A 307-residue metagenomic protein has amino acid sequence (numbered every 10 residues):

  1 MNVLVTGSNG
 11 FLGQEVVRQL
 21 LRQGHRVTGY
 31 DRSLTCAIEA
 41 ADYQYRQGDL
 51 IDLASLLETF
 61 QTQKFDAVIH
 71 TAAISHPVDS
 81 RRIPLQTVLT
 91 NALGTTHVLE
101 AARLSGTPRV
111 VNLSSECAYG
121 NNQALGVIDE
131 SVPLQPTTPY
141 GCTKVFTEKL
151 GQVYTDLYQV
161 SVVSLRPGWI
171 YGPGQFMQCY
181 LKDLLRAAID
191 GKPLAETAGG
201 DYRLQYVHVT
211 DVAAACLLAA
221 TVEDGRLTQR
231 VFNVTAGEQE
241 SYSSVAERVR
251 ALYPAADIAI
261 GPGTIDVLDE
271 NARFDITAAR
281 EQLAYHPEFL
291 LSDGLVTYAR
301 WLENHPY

Functional and structural regions predicted by a protein language model:
V3-L21: N-terminal Rossmann NAD(P)H-binding glycine-rich loop of SDR-like oxidoreductase domains
D42-D52: Rossmann-fold cofactor-recognition segment
Y45, T87-V88, A102: A hydrophobic alpha-helix adjacent to the NAD(P)-binding/active-site core of NAD(P)-dependent oxidoreductases, strongly
L50-T90: NAD(P)H-binding glycine-rich loop region in Rossmannoid oxidoreductase-like domains and their noncatalytic homologs
T96-P139: Conserved Rossmann-fold NAD(P)-dependent oxidoreductase catalytic core, especially the SDR/UDP-sugar
T143-F146: Active-site helix of classical SDR
K149-L204, V209-D211, R248-R250: NAD(P)-dependent short-chain dehydrogenase/reductase
K192, E196-G200, L204-Y307: C-terminal substrate-binding subdomain of Rossmann-fold SDR/epimerase-dehydratase oxidoreductases
